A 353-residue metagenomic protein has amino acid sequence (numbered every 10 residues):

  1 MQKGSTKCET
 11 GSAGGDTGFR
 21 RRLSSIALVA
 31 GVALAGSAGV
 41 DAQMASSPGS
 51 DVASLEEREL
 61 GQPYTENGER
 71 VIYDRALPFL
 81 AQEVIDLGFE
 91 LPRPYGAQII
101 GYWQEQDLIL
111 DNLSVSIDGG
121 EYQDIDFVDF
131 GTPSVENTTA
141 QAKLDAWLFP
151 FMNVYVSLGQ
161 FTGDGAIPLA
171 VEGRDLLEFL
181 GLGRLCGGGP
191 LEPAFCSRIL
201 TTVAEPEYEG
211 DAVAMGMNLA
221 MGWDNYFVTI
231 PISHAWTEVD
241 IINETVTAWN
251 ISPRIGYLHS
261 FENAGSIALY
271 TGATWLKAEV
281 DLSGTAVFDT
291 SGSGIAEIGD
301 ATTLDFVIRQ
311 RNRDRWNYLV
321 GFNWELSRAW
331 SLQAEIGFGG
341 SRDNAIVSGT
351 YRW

Functional and structural regions predicted by a protein language model:
M1-A76: Cleavable N-terminal export/targeting peptides
M44-Q141, A146-L148, N153, S157 (+4 more regions): A subset of solvent-exposed loop/turn segments in beta-rich extracellular surface proteins, enriched in glycine
R93, S134-A140, E207-M215, N243-I251 (+2 more regions): Residues that define the transmembrane beta-barrel architecture of outer-membrane proteins
I99, A142-P150, V156, M215-M221 (+5 more regions): Residues on the lipid-exposed face of transmembrane beta-strands in outer-membrane beta-barrel proteins
G101-D107, L158-D164, M221-N225, I232-D240 (+4 more regions): Transmembrane beta-strands of outer-membrane beta-barrel pores
M152-V154, D224-V228, E262-I267, R328-L332: Repeated loop/turn-to-beta-strand initiation elements of outer-membrane beta-barrel proteins
F227-S293: Detector for outer-membrane/organellar transmembrane beta-barrel domains, recognizing the amphipathic beta-strand
A268-W353: Outer membrane beta-barrel transmembrane domains
